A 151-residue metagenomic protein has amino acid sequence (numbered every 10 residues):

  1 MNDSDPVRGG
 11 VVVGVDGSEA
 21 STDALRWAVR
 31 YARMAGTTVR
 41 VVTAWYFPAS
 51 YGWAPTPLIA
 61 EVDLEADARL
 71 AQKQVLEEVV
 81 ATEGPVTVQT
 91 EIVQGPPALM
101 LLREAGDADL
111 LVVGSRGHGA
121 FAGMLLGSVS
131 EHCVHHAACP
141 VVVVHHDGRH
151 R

Functional and structural regions predicted by a protein language model:
M1-V7, A20, M34, E78-L111 (+1 more regions): Structural beta-alpha unit
N2-P55: Small/aliphatic-rich secondary-structure junction motif
R40-V42, Q89-V93, V142: General small-molecule cofactor/ligand-binding pocket signal
T43, S115-R116, H145-H146: Short secondary-structure boundary segments
T56-A60, A108-D109: Short, hinge-like loop/turn segments at secondary-structure boundaries
L58-A71: A short acidic, glycine-rich active-site loop that binds or catalyzes chemistry on phosphate/adenosine moieties
L110-H135, H150-R151: Glycine-rich, Arg-bearing micro-motifs that act as flexible, cationic patches
H136-H146: Short, acidic/small-residue loops that bind anionic groups at enzyme active sites
